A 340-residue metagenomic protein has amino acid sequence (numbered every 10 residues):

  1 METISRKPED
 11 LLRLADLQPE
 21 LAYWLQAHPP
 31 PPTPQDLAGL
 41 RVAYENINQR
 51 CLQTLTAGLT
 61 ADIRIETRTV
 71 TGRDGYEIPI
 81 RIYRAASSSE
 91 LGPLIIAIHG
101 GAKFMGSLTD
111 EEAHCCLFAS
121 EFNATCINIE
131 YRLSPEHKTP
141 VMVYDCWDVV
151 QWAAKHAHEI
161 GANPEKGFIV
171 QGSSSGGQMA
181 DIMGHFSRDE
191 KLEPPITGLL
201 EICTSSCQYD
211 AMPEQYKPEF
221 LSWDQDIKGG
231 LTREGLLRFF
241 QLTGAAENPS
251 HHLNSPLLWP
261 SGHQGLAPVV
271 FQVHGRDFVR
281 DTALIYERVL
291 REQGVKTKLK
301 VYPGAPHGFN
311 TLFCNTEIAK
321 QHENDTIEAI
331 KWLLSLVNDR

Functional and structural regions predicted by a protein language model:
M1-A85, S335-R340: A glycine/proline-hinged amphipathic helix-loop "lid/cap" segment that gates access to hydrophobic ligand pockets
R73, I80-L91, L257-H263: Short beta-strand-to-loop junctions in surface cap/lid or active-site-entrance loops
L91-G100: Short beta-strand element of the alpha/beta-hydrolase
L94, N123-I127: A fold-wide structural signal in alpha/beta-hydrolase
H99-M105, R276: Active-site glycine-rich loops that stabilize anionic/oxyanionic intermediates across multiple enzyme folds
S107-L108, H114, I127-G167, F313-K320: Catalytic nucleophile-loop/oxyanion-hole region of alpha/beta-hydrolase and closely related hydrolase-like folds
E165-K166, D181-R340: Alpha/beta hydrolase fold serine-hydrolase catalytic domain that processes acyl esters and thioesters
G172, G176, A180: Gly/Ala-rich beta-loop-alpha elbow adjacent to hydrolase catalytic centers
